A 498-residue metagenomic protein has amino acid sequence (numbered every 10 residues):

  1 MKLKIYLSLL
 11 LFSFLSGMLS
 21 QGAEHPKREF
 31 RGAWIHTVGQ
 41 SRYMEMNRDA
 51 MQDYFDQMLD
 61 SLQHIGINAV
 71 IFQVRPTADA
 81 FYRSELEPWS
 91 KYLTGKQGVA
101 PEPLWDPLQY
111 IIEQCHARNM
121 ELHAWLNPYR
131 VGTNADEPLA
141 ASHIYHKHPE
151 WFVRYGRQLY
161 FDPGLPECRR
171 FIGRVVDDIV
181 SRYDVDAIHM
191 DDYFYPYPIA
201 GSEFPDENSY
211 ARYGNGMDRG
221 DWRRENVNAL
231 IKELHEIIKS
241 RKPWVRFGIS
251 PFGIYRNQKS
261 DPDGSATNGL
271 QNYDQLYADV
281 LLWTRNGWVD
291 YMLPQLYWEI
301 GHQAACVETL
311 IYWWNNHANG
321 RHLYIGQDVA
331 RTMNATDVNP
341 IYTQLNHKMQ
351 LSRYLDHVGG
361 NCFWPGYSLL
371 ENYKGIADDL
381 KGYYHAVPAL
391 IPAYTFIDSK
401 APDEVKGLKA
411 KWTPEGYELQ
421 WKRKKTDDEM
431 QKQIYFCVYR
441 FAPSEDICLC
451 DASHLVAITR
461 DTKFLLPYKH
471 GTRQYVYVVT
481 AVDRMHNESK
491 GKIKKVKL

Functional and structural regions predicted by a protein language model:
R28, W34-H36, Q40-D53, A124 (+2 more regions): Active-site-adjacent "subsite" loops/lids of carbohydrate-active enzymes
D53-A80, R182-D186, L282, W288: Catalytic domains of carbohydrate-active enzymes, especially glycoside hydrolases
G66-E102: Aromatic-lined carbohydrate-binding/catalytic grooves of carbohydrate-active enzymes
A80-G95, R130-G156, D192-N215, K259-L270: Aromatic- and acidic-residue-enriched segments that line the glycan-binding/catalytic groove of carbohydrate-active
E167-V175, S181-L296, G301-G320: Active-site neighborhood of glycoside hydrolase catalytic domains
Y277-Q303, N319-I397: Substrate-binding cleft of secreted/luminal carbohydrate-active enzymes
G375-Q431, H486-L498: Pro/Thr/Ser/Gly-rich low-complexity, intrinsically disordered linker/stalk tracts
L466-S489: Beta-strand-rich modules
